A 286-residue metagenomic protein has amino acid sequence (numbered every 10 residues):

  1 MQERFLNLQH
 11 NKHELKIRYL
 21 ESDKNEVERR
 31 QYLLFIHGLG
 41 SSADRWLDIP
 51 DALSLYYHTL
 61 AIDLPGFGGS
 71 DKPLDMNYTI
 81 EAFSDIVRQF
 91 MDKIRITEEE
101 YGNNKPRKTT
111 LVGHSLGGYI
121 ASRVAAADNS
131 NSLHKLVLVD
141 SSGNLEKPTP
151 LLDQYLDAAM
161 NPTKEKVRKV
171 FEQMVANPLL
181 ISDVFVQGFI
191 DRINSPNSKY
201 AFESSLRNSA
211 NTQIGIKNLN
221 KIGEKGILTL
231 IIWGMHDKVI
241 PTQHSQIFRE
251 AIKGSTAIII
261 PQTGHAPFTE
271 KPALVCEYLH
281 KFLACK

Functional and structural regions predicted by a protein language model:
M1-L33, L55-Y57, D92, I96-R107 (+3 more regions): Alpha/beta-hydrolase fold catalytic core
L20-E26, A61-V112, E277: Active-site loop/oxyanion-hole signature of alpha/beta-hydrolase fold enzymes
L20-G69: Conserved HGGG/HGGXW glycine-rich cap/lid loop of the alpha/beta-hydrolase fold
S122-A126, L133-K164: Flexible "cap/lid" loop of the alpha/beta hydrolase fold
E146-T149, P162-G223: Conserved alpha/beta-hydrolase catalytic His-Asp/Glu region
K225, I231-W233: Short beta-strand/loop motif that positions the catalytic acidic residue of the alpha/beta-hydrolase fold
H236-I240: Acidic catalytic loop of the alpha/beta-hydrolase fold
S255-K286: Catalytic active-site module of serine/aspartate enzymes centered on a nucleophile-bearing elbow/loop
